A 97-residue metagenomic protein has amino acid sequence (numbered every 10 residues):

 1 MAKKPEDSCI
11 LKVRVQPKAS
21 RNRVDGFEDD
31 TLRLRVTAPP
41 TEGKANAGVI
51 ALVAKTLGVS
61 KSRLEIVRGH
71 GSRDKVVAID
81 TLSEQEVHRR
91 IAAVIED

Functional and structural regions predicted by a protein language model:
M1-G43, A47-A51, V59-K61, E65-H70 (+1 more regions): Contiguous, often N-terminal, cationic amphipathic patches that form binding interfaces
A54: The alpha-helix within a helix-turn-helix
